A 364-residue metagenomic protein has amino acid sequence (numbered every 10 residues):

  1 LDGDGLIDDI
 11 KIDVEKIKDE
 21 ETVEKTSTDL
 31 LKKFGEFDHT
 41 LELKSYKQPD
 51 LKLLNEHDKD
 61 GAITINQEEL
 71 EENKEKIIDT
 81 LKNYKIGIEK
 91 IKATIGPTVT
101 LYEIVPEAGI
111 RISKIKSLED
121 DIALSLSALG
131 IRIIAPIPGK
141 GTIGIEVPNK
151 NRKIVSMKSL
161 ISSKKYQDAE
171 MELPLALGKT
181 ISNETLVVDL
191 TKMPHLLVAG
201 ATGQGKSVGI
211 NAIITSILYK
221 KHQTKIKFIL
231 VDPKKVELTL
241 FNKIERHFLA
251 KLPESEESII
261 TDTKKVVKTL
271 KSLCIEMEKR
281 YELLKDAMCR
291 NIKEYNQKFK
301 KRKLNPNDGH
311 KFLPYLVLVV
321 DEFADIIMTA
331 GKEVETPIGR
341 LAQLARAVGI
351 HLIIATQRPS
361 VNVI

Functional and structural regions predicted by a protein language model:
L1-H195: Low-complexity, intrinsically disordered P/S/T-rich segments
E36, L53, K76, N83 (+4 more regions): Residues on one face of amphipathic alpha-helical coiled coils
L43-Y46, I137-T142, E146, K164-R290 (+2 more regions): P-loop NTPase catalytic phosphate-binding loop
D60, A128, S163, K279 (+2 more regions): A structural signal for alpha-helix termini and helix-coil/disorder junctions
K74, I78, K116-E119, K158-I161 (+6 more regions): A generic alpha-helix structural signal
C289-K300: Short glycine-rich substrate-engagement loop in P-loop NTPases that contacts/grips substrate
